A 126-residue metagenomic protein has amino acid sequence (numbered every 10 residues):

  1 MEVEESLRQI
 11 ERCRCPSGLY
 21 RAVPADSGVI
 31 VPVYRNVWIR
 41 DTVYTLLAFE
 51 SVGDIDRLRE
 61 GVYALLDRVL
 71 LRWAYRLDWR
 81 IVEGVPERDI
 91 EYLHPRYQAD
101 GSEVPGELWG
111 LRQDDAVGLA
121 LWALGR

Functional and structural regions predicted by a protein language model:
M1-R126: Acidic, mature catalytic/reactive cores of soluble proteins
